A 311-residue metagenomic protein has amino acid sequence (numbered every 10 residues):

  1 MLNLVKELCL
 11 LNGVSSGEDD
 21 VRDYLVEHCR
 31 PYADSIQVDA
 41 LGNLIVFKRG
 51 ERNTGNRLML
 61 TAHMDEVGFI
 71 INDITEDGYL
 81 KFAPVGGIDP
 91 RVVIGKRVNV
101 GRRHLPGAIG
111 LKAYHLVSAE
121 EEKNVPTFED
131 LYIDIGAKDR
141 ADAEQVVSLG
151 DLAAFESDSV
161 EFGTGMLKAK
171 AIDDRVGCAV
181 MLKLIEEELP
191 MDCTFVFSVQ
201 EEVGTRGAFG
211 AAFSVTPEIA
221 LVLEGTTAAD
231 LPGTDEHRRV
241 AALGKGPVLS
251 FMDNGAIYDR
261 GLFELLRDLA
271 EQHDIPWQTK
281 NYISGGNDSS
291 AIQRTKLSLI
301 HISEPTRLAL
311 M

Functional and structural regions predicted by a protein language model:
M1-S303: N-terminal hydrophobic/helix-forming segments and targeting peptides
I300-H301, L308-M311: Single conserved hydrophobic/aromatic residue that forms the stacking wall/gate of nucleotide- or nucleobase-binding
